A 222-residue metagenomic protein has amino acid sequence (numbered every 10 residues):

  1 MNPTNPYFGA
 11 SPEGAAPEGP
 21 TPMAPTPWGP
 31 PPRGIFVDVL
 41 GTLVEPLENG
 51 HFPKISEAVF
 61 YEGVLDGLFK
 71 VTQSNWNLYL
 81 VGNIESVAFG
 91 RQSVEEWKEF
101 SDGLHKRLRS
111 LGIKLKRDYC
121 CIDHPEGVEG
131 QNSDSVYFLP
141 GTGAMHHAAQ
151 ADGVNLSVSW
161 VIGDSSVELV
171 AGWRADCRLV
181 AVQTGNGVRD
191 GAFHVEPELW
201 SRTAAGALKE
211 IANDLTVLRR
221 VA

Functional and structural regions predicted by a protein language model:
N2-G29, I35, E95, D102-K116 (+2 more regions): Asp-based, Mg2+/Mn2+-dependent phosphohydrolase catalytic module
N2-Y79: Active-site neighborhood of HAD-like aspartate-dependent phosphohydrolases
I35, T42, N83, R91 (+1 more regions): Gly/Ser/Thr-rich helix-start
G41-L43, Y79-L80, Y119-C120, G143-A144: Short, flexible segments with low predicted structural confidence
L43-E62, V87-E96, S110-L111, G127-V136: Metal-dependent phosphoesterase signature
E48, N83-I84, T184: Active-site loop/turn elements of alpha/beta-hydrolase fold enzymes, especially the short glycine-/histidine-rich
V64, L68-R107, K114-H124, G172: Substrate-recognition element of Asp-dependent hydrolases with the DxDx(T/V) motif
